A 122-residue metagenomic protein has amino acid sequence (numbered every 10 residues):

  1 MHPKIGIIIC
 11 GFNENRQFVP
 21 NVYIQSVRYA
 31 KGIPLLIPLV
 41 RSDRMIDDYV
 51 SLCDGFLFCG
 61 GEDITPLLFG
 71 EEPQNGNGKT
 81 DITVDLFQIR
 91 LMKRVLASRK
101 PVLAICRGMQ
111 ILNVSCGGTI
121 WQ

Functional and structural regions predicted by a protein language model:
M1-I105, N113-S115, W121: N-terminal beta1-alpha1 cap of cysteine-dependent amidohydrolase-like domains
M109: Catalytic nucleophile loop
